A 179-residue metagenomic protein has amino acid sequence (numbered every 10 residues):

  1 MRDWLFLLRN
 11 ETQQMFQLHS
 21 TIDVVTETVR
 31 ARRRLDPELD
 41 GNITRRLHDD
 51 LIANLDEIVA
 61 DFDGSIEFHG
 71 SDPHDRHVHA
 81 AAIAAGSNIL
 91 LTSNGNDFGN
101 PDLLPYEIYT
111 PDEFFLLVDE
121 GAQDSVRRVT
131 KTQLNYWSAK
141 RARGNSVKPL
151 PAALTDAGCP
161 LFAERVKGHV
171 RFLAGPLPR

Functional and structural regions predicted by a protein language model:
M1-D3, A31, P101-D102: A short acidic (Asp/Glu
M1-S20: Short, well-structured N-terminal submotif of metal-dependent ribonuclease cores
M15, L55-D56, P105: A generic structural signal for alpha->beta connector loops
I22-F62, Y136-A153: PIN-domain endoribonuclease scaffold, especially VapC-family toxins
S65-S71: Short, flexible loop segments at the rims of nucleotide/cofactor-binding pockets, characterized by
D75-Y109: Acidic, metal-binding active-site segment of PIN/NYN-like and related structure-specific nucleases
G95-R179: Acidic, PIN/NYN-like endoribonuclease modules and their adjacent C-terminal/linker elements
